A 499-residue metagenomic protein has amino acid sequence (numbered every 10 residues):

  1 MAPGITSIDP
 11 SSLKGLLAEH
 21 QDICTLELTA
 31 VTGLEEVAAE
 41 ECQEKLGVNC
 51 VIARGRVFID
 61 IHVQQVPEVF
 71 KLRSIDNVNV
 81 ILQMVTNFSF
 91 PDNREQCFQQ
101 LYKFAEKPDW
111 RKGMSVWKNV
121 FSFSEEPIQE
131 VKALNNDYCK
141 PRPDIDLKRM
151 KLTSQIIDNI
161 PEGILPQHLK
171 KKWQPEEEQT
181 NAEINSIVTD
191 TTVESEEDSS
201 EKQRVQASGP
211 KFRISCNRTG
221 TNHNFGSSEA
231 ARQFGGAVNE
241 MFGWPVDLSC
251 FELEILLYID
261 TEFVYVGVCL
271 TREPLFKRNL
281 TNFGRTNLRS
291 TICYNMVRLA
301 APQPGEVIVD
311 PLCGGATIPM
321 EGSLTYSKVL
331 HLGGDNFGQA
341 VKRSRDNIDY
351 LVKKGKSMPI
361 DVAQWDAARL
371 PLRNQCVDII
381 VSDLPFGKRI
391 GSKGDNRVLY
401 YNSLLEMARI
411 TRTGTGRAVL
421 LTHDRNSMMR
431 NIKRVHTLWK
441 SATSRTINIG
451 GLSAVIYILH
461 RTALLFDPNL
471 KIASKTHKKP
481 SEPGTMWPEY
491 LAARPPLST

Functional and structural regions predicted by a protein language model:
A2-D247, P496-S498: Non-catalytic nucleic-acid substrate-recognition regions in nucleic-acid-modifying enzymes
V57, F263-V264: Hydrophobic residues embedded in beta-strands of well-ordered beta-sheets
Q64-L72, E273-F276, L465-D467: Short, charged/polar, Gly/Pro-enriched secondary-structure boundary elements
V264-A301: SAM-dependent Rossmann-like transferase core, predominantly class I methyltransferases with a strong bias toward
R278-N279, T422-T499: Class I S-adenosyl-L-methionine
L288-Q375, I379, K388: Conserved S-adenosyl-L-methionine
A340, Y350-G451: S-adenosylmethionine
